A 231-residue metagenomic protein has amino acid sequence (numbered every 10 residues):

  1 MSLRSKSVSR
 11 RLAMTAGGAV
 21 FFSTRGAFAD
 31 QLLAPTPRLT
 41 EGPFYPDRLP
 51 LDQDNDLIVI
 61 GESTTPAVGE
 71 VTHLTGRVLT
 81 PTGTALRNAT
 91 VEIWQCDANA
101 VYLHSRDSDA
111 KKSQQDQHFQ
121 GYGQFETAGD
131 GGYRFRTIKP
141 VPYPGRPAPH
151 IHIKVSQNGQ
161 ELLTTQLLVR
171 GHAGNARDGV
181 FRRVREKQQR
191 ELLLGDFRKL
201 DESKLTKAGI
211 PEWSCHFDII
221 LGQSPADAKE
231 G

Functional and structural regions predicted by a protein language model:
M1-F21: N-terminal secretory signal peptides and thylakoid transit peptides that target proteins across membranes
F28-G231: Beta-strand-dominated extracellular/periplasmic modules and repeats in secreted or surface-exposed proteins
